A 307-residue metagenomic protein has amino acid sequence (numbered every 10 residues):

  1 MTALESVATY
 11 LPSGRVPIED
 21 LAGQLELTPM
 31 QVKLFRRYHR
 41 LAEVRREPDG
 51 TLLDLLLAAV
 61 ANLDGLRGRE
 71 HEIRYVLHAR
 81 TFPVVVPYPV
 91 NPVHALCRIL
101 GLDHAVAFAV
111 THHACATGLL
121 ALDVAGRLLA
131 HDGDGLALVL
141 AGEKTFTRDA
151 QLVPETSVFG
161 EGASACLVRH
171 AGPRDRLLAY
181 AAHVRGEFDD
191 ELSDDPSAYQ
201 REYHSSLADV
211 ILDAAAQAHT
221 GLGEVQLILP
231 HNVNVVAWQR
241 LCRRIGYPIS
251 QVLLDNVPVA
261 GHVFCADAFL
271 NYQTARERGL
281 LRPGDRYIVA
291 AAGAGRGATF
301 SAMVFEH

Functional and structural regions predicted by a protein language model:
M1-G50, Q151-D213, A302-H307: Condensing-enzyme catalytic core mediating Claisen C-C bond formation in acyl metabolism
L4, G50-H113, T220-W238, R244: Conserved beta-ketoacyl condensing-enzyme motif
L41-P48, T81-F82, V106-T111, A150-V153 (+1 more regions): A short glycine/serine-rich beta->alpha loop
T51-R67, E202-A218, L270-A275: Short, well-ordered amphipathic alpha-helical segments that serve as non-catalytic structural scaffolds within diverse
V84-V90, D103, T111-G133, L227-H307: Claisen-condensing/thiolase-fold acyl-transfer catalytic domains that form or cleave C-C bonds in fatty acid
T111, A137-E143, V168, V289-A292: Short beta-strand segments
A130-G162: Flexible, glycine-rich active-site loops centered on histidine and acidic residues that chelate a metal or position
A141, E187-D189, V235: Acyl-CoA/ACP chain-elongation machinery
